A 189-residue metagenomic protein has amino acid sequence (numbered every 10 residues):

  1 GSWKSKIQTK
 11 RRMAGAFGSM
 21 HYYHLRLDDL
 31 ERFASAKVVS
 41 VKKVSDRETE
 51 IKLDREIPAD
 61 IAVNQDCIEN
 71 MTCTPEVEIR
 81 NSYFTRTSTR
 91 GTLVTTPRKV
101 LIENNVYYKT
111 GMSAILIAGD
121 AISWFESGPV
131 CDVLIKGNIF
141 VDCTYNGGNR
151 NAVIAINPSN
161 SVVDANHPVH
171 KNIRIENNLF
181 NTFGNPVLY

Functional and structural regions predicted by a protein language model:
G1-S45: Ser/Thr/Gly-rich low-complexity blocks that favor extended beta-strand/coil architectures
R12, E48-V63: Short solvent-exposed strand/turn elements
R32-S35, K42-D46, N70-A114: Right-handed parallel beta-helix
P58-R90, N160-R174, T182-P186: Right-handed parallel beta-helix
V77-R80, V100-E103, V130-K136, H170-E176: All-beta strand scaffolds that present successive hydrophobic residues in beta-strands
S88-T95, G111-A118, T144-A152, T182-Y189: Short glycine/acidic-rich loop motifs that flank beta-strands on beta-rich extracellular proteins
